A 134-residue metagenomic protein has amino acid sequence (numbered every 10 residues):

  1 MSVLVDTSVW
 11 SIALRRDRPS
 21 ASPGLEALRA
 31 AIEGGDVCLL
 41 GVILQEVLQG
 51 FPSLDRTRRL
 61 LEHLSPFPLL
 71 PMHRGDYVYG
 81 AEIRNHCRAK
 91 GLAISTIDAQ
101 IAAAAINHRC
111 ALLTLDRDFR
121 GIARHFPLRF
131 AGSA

Functional and structural regions predicted by a protein language model:
M1-L39, Q49-E62, A134: Short, well-structured N-terminal submotif of metal-dependent ribonuclease cores
S2, A102, I106-A134: Acidic, PIN/NYN-like endoribonuclease modules and their adjacent C-terminal/linker elements
D6-T7, V47, G80, A105: Generic structural signal for small/hydrophobic residues in well-ordered secondary structure, especially within
T7, G41-V42, D116-R117: Short secondary-structure boundary segments
W10, L44-V47, F119-R120: A generic structural signal for short hydrophobic patches within well-formed alpha-helices
R18, F67-L115: Active-site neighborhoods of divalent-metal-dependent phosphate/nucleic-acid chemistry enzymes
L25, L44, T57-L60, Y77-G80 (+1 more regions): A general structural signal for well-ordered alpha-helical segments in protein cores
C38, L70, R129-A131: General small-molecule cofactor/ligand-binding pocket signal
